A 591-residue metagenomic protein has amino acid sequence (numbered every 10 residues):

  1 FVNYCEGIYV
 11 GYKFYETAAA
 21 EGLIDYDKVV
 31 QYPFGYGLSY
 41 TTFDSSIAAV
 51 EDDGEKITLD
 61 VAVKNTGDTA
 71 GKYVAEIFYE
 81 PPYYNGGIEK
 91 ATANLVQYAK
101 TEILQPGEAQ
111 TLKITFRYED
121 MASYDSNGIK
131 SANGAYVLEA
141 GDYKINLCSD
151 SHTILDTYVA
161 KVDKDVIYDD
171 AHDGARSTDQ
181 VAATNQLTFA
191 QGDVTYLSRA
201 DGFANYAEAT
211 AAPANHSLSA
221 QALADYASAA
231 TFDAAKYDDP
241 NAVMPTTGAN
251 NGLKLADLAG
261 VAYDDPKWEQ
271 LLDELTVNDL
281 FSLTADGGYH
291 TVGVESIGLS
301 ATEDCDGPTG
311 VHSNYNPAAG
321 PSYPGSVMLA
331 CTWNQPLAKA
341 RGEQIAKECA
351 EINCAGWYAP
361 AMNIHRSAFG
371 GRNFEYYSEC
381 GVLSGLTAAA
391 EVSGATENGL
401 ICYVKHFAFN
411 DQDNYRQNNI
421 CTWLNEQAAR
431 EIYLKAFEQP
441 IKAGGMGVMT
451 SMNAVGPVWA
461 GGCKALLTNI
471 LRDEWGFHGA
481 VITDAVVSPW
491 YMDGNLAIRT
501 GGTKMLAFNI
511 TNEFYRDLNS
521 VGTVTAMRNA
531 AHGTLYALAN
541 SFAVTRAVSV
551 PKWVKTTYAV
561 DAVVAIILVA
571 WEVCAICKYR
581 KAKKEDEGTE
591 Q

Functional and structural regions predicted by a protein language model:
F1-A132, Y136-S151, D173-Q591: Glycoside hydrolase catalytic-domain context in secreted enzymes
T153-R176: Short beta-strand elements
